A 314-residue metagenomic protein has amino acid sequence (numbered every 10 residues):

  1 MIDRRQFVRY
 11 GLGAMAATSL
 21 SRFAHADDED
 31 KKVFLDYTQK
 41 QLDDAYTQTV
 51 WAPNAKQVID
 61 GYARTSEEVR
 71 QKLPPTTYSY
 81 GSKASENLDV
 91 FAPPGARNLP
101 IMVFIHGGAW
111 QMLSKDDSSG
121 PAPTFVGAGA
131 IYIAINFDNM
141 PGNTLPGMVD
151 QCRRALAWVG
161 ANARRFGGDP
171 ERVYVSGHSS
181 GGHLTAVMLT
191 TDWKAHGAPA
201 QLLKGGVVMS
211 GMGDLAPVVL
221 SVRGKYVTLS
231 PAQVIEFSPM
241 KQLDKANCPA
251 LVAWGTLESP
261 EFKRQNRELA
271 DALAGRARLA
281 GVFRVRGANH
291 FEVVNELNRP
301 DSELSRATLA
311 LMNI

Functional and structural regions predicted by a protein language model:
M1-M15: N-terminal secretory signal peptides and thylakoid transit peptides that target proteins across membranes
T49-G95: N-terminal cap/lid segment of alpha/beta-hydrolase-fold proteins
D116-I133: Short amphipathic alpha-helix adjacent to the substrate-entry channel of hydrolases
T144-A163: Alpha/beta-hydrolase active-site loop
G160-L220: Primarily recognizes the serine-hydrolase "nucleophile elbow" in alpha/beta-hydrolase and SGNH/GDSL folds
G205, P231-R264: The feature captures the conserved acid-bearing segment of alpha/beta-hydrolase catalytic domains
G211-Q242: Mobile cap/lid helix-loop segments that gate and shape the active-site cleft of serine hydrolases
R267, R276-I314: C-terminal catalytic histidine-bearing segment of alpha/beta-hydrolase fold enzymes
